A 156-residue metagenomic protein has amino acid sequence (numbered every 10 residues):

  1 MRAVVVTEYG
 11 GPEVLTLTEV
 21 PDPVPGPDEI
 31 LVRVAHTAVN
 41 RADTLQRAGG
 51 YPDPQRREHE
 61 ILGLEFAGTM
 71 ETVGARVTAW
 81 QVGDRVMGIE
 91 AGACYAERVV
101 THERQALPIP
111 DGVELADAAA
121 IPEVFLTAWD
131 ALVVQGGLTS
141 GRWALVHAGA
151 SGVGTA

Functional and structural regions predicted by a protein language model:
T16, D28, L64, E103 (+1 more regions): Exposed loop/turn and edge beta-strand positions of beta-sandwich/beta-sheet ligand-binding modules
P21-A38, G50-A93: Glycine-rich beta-strand-centered segment in the early N-terminal region that forms part of a ligand/cofactor-binding
R41-A48: Cytochrome P450 core scaffold surrounding the K-helix E-X-X-R motif and the conserved "meander" helix-loop region
L45, A79, R85-G149: NAD(P)H dinucleotide-binding glycine-rich loop of Rossmann-like/cofactor-binding domains, especially the beta1-alpha1
G152: NAD(P)H-binding Rossmann-fold N-terminus in SDR/SDR-like oxidoreductases, specifically the glycine-rich beta1-alpha1
T155: Residues forming the Rossmann-fold NAD(P)(H) cofactor-binding site
